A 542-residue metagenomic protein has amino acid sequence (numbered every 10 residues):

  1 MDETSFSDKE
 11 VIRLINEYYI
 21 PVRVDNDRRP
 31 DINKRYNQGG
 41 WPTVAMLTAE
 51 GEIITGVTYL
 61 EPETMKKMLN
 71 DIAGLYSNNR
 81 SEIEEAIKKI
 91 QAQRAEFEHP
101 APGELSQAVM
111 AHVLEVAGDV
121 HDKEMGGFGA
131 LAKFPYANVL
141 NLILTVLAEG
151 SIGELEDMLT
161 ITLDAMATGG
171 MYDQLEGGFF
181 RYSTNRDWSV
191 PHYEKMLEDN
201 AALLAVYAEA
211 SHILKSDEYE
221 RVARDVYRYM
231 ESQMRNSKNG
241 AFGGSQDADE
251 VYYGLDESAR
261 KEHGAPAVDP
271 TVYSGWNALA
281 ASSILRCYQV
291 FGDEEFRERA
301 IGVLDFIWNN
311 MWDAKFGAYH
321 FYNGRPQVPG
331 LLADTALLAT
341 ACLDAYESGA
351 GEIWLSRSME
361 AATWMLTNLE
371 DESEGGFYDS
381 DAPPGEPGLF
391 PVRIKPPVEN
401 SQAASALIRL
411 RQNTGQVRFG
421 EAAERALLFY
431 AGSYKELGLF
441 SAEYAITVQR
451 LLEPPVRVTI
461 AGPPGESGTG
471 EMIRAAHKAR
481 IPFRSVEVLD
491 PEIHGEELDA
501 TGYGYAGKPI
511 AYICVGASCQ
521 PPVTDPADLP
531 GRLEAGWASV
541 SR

Functional and structural regions predicted by a protein language model:
M1-L279, S283-F291, E298, G302 (+1 more regions): Replace the tail clause
F179, L203, I284, F296-V303 (+5 more regions): Extended, hydrophobic alpha-helical segments in both membrane/secreted and soluble proteins
V206, S283, A341, A406-R409: "A position-specific structural signal for the A-helix of alpha-solenoid helical repeats
Q233-R235, V251-Y253, P266, P270 (+4 more regions): Long, polar/charge-rich, low-hydrophobicity segments
H320-F321, C514: Short, basic, helix/turn surface patches
